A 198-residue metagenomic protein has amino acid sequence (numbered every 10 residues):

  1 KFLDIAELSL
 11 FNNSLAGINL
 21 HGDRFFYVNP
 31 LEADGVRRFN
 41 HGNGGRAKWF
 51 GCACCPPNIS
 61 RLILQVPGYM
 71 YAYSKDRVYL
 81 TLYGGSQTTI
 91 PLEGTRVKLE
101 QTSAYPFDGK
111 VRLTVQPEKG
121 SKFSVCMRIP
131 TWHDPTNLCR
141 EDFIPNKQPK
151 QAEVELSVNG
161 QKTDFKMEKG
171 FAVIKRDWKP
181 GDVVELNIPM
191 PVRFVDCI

Functional and structural regions predicted by a protein language model:
K1-C139, M167: Aromatic (Trp/Tyr) and acidic
F2, N13-S14, R61, P67 (+5 more regions): Functionally constrained cores in energy, signaling, and assembly domains
G44, N146-A152, N159-G160: Intrinsically disordered, low-complexity coil segments
T88-I90, E153-L156: Short polybasic amphipathic segments
S121-F123, K150, P180: Short loop/turn segments at connectors of secondary-structure elements within structured domains
N137-P149, I188-I198: Glycine/proline-rich low-complexity spacer/linker segments in large multi-domain proteins
E155-V183, P189-I198: A surface-exposed beta-strand-loop module
